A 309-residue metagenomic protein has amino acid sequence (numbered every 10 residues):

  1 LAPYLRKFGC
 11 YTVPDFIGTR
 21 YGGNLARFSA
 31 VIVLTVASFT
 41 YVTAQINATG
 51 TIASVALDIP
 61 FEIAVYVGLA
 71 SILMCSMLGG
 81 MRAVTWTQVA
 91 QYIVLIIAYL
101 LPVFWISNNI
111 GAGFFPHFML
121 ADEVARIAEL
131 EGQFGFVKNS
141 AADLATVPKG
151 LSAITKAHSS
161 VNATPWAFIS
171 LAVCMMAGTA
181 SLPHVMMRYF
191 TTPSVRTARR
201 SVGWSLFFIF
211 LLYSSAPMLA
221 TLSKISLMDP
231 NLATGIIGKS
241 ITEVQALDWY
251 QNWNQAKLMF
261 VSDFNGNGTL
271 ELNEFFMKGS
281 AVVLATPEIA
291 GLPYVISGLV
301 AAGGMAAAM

Functional and structural regions predicted by a protein language model:
L1-G79, F134-A145, K149-A153, S170-G178 (+3 more regions): Helix-loop-helix module between adjacent transmembrane segments
D15, R82, Q88, H184 (+1 more regions): Short alpha-helical basic/polar micro-motif
G18, P60, I93-A301: Loop-to-helix junctions at membrane interfaces in multi-pass transport proteins
L34, T85-Q88, Y92, S205-F210 (+1 more regions): Transmembrane helix-bundle signature of multi-pass membrane transporters/permeases
L69, V89, A98: Flexible loop residues that form catalytic and substrate-binding hotspots at small-molecule/glycan-binding clefts
R82-A83, T191: Alpha-helical transmembrane segments
